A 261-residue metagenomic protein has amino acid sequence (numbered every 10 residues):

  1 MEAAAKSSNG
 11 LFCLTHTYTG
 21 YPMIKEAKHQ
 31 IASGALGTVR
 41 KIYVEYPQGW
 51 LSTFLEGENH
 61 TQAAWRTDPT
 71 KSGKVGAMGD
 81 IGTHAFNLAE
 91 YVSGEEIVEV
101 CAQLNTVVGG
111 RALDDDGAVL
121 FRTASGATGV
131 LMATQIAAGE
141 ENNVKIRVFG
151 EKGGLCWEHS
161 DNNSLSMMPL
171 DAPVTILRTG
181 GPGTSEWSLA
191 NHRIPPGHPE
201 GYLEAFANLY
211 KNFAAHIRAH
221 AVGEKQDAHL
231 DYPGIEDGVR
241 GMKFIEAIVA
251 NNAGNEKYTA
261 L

Functional and structural regions predicted by a protein language model:
M1, A27, A247-I248: Aromatic/hydrophobic pocket-lining residues that form π-stacking "cages" and hydrophobic walls in ligand
M1-S7: Catalytic-core regions built around general acid/base machinery
S7, N208-L261: C-terminal helix-rich "cap/oligomerization" subdomain common to oxidoreductases
S7-C13, Y18-R111, L165, N255: Predominantly a Rossmann-like dinucleotide-binding segment in NAD(P)-dependent oxidoreductases
T19, I136, R240: Glycine-/small-residue-rich active-site loops that bind phosphorylated ligands and cofactors
M78-G82, L203, Y232-G238: Conserved loop-to-helix N-cap of the C-terminal "lid" that shapes the substrate pocket in Rossmann-like
H84-F86, G94-V100, N105-G154, H159-N163: Glycine-rich, aromatic-lined ligand/substrate-binding cores of catalytic and carbohydrate-binding domains
Y91, A118, T123, K152-Y232: C-terminal glycine/acidic-rich active-site capping loop/insertion
